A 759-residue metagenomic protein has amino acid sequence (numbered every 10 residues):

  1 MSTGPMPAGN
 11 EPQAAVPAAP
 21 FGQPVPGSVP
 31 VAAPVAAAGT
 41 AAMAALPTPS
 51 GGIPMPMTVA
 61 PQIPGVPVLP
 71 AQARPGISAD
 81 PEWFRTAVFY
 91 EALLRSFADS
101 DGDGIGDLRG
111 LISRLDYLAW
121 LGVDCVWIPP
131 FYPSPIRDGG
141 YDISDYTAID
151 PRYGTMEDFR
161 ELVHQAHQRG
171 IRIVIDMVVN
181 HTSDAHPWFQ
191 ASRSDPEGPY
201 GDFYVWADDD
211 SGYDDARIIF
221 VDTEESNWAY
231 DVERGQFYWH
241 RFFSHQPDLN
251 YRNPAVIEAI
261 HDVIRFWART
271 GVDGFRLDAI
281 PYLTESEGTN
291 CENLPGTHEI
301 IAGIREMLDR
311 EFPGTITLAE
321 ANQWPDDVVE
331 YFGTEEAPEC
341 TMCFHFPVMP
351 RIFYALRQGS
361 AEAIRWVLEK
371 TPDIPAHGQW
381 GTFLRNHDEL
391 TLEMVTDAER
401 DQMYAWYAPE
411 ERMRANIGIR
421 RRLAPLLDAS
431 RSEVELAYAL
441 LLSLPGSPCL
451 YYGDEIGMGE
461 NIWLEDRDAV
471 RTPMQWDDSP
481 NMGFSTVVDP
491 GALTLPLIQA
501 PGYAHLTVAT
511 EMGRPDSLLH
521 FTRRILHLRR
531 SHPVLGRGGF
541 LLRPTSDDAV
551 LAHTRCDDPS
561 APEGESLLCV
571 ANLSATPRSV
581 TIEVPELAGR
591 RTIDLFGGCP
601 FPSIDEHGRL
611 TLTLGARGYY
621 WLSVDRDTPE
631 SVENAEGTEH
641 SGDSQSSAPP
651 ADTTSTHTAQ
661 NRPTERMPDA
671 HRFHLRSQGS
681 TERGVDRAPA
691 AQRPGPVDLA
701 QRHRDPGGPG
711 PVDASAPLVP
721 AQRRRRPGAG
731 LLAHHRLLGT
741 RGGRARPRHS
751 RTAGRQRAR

Functional and structural regions predicted by a protein language model:
S2-Q13, A18-V29, A33-Q645, Q660: Active-site and adjacent substrate-binding regions of carbohydrate-active enzymes
T3-P7, A44, V580, D594-R759: Regulatory N- and C-terminal appendages and interdomain linkers associated with kinase/kinase-like NTP transferase
